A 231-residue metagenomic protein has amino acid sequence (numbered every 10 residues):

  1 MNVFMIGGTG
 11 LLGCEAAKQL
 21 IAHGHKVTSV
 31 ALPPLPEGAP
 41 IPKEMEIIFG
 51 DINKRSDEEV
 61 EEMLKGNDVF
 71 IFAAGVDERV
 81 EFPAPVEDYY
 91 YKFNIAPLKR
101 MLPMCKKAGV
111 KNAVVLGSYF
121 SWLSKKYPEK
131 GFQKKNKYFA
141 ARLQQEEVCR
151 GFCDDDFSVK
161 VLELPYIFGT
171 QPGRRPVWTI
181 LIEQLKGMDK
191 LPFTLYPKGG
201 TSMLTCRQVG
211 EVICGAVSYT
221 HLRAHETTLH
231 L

Functional and structural regions predicted by a protein language model:
F4-I21: N-terminal Rossmann NAD(P)H-binding glycine-rich loop of SDR-like oxidoreductase domains
I6, V30, A73, A113-Y119 (+1 more regions): SDR active-site strand-loop-helix element
G50-I95: NAD(P)H-binding glycine-rich loop region in Rossmannoid oxidoreductase-like domains and their noncatalytic homologs
Y89-P97, A140, L204: Glycine-rich NAD(P)-binding loop of the Rossmann-fold in SDR/ketoreductase-type enzymes
A96-A140: Conserved Rossmann-fold NAD(P)-dependent oxidoreductase catalytic core, especially the SDR/UDP-sugar
V148-G173: Conserved beta-loop-beta element that borders a ligand/cofactor-binding pocket
E183-L204: A conserved pocket-lining segment of Rossmann-fold NAD(P)-dependent short-chain dehydrogenase/reductase
T220-T227: Conserved small/polar residues in nucleotide/adenosyl-binding loops
